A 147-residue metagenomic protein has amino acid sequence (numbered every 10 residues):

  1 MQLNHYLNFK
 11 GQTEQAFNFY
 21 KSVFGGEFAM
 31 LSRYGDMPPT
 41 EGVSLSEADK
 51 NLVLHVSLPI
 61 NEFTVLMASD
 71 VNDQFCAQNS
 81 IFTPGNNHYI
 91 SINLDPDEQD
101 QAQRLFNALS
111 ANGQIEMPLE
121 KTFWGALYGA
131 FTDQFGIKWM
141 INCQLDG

Functional and structural regions predicted by a protein language model:
Q2-K10, F17-T132, I141-G147: Vicinal oxygen chelate
F135: Active-site His/Glu-centered metal-binding helix of metallohydrolases
